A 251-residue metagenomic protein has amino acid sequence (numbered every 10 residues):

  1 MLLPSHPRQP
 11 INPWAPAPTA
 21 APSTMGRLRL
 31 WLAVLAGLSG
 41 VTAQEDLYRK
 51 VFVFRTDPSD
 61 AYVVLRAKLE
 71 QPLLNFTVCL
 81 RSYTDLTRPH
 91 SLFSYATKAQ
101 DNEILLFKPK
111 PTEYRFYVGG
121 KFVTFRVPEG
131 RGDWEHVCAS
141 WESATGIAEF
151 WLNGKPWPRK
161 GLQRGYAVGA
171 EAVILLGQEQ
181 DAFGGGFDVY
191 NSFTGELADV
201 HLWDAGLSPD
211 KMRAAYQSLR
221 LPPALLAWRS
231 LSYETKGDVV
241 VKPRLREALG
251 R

Functional and structural regions predicted by a protein language model:
L2-H6, N12-R251: Extracellular glycan-associated modules
